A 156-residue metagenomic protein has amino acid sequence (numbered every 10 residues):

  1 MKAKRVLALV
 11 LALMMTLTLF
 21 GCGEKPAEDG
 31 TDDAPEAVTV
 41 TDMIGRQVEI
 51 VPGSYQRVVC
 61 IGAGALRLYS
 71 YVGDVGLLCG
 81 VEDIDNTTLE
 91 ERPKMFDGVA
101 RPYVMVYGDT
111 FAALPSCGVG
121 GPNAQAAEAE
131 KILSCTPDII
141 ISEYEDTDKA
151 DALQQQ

Functional and structural regions predicted by a protein language model:
A3-E24: Sec-dependent N-terminal signal peptides of Gram-positive bacterial secreted proteins and lipoproteins
C22-S70: Bacterial Sec-exported substrate-binding components of ABC uptake systems
I50-S54, G73, Q125, L133-S134 (+1 more regions): Extracellular/periplasmic catalytic domains that process cell-envelope and extracellular macromolecules
R57, D138-I139: Short, Asp-centered acidic motifs that coordinate Mg2+ and/or phosphate in catalytic or ligand-binding sites
G62, Y144-E145: Short secondary-structure boundary segments
A65-R67, T147-A150: Short, well-ordered alpha-helical microsegments
L66-L133, I139-I141: A short, structured surface patch at a secondary-structure boundary
E82-D85, D148-Q156: Charged, glycine-enriched surface loops/patches that mediate electrostatic binding to polyanionic ligands
